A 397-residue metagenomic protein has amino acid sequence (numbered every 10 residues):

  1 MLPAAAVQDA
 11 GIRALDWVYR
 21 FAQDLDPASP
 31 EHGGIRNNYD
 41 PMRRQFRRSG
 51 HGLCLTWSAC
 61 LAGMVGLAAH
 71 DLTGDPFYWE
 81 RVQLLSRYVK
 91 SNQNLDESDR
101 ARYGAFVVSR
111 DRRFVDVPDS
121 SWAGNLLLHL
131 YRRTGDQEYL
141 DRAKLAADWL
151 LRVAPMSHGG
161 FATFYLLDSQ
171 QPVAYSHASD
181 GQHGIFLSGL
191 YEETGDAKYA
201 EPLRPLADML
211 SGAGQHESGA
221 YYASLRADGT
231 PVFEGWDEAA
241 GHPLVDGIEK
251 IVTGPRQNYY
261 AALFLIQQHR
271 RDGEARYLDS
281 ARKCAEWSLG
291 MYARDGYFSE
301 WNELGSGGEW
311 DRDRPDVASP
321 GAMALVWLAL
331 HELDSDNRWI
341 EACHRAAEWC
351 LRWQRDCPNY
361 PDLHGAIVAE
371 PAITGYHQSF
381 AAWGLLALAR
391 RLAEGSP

Functional and structural regions predicted by a protein language model:
M1-P397: Glycan-recognition and catalytic cores of secretory/periplasmic carbohydrate-active enzymes
